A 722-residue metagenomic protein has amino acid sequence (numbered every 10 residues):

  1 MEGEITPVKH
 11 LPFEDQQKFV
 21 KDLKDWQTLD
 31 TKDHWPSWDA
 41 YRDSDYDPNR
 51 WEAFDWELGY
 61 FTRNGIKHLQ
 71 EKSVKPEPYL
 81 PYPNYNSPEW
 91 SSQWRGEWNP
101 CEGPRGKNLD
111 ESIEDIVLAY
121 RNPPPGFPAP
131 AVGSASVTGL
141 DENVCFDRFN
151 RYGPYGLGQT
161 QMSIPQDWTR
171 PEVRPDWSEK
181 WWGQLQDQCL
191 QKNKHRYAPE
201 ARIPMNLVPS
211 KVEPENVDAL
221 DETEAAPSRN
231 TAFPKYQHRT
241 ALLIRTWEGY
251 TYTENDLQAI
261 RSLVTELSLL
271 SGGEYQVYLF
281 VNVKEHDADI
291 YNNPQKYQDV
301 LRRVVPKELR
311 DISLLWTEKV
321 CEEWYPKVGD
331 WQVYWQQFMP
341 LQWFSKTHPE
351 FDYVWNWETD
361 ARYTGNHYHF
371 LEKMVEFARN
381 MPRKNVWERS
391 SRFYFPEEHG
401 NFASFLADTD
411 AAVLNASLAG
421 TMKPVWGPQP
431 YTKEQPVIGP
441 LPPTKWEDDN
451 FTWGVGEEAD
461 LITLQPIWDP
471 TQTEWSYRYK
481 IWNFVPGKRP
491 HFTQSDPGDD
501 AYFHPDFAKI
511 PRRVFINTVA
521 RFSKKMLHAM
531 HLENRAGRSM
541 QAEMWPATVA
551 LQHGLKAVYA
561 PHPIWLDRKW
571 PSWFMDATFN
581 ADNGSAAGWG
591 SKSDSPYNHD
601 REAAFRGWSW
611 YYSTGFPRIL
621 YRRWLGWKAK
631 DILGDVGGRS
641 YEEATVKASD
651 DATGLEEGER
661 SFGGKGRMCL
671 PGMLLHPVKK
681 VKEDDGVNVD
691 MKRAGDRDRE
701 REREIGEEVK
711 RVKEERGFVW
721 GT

Functional and structural regions predicted by a protein language model:
M1-A259, G273, R639-T722: Juxtamembrane luminal stem/stalk of type II transmembrane Golgi/ER carbohydrate-processing enzymes
W247-T253, E285-H286, A361-T364: Short acidic, S/G/P-rich loop/turn micro-motifs used as interaction or catalytic elements
Y252-E266, N293-V300, W335-M339, F370-L371 (+1 more regions): Well-ordered, non-membrane alpha-helical segments in soluble/globular domains
Q276-K284: Short internal beta-strands
H286-E350, Y368, V375-E398: Active-site-proximal specificity loops/subdomain of glycosyltransferases
F351-D360: Short beta-strand-to-loop acidic/aromatic patch adjacent to the donor-nucleotide binding site
N366, E372-A378, R383-S613: Catalytic core and acceptor-binding pocket of nucleotide-sugar-dependent glycosyltransferases
W545-T722: Fungal C-terminal region signature
